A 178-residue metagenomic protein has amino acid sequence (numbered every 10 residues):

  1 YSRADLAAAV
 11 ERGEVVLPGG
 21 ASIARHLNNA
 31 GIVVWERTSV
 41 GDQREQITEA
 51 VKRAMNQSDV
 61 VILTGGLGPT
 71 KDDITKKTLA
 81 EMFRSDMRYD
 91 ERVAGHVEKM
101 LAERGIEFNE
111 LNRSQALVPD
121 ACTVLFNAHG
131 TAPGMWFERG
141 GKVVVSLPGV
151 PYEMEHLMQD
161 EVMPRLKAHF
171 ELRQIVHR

Functional and structural regions predicted by a protein language model:
Y1-V10, V15: A basic, amphipathic helix-loop patch mediating RNA/tRNA/ribosome contacts
V16-H26, E161: Short, solvent-exposed amphipathic alpha-helices that sit in or adjacent to ligand/effector-binding or catalytic
H26-G41: Short beta-strand elements in bilobed, periplasmic/extracellular small-molecule ligand-binding domains
G41-K52: Structural motif
K52-L63: Short, structured active-site "lid" loops
N56, I74-R173: Proline/glycine-rich low-complexity loops and linkers
L63-K71, P148-G149: Glycine-rich beta-strand-to-loop/alpha-helix junction loops that act as flexible
H177-R178: Acidic, polar loop-rich interaction surfaces within structured domains
